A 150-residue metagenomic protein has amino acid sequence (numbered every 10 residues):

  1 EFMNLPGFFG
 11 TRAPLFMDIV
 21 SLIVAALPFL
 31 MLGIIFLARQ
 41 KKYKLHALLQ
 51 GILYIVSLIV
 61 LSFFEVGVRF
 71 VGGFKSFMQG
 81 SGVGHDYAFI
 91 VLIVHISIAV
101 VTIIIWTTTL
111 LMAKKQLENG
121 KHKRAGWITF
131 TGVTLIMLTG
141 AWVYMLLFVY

Functional and structural regions predicted by a protein language model:
E1-Y150: Alpha-helical membrane insertion/targeting regions
